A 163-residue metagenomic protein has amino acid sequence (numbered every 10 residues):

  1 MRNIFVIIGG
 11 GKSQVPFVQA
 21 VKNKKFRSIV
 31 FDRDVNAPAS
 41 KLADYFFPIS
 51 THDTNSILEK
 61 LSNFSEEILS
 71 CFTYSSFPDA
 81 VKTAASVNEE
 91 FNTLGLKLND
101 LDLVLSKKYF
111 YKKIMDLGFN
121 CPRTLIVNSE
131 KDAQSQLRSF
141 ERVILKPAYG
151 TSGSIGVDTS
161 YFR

Functional and structural regions predicted by a protein language model:
M1-D100, K131: ATP-binding N-terminal substructure of ATP-dependent carboxylate-amine bond-forming enzymes
A39-S40, Q136-L137, A148-T151: Solvent-exposed alpha-helices and their adjacent loops that cap or buttress functional pockets in soluble metabolic
D44-F47, L137-E141: Short low-complexity, flexible loop/linker segments enriched in glycine and/or proline with clustered acidic
F46-H52, T124-S129, D158-F162: Short acidic-hydrophobic, aromatic-tinged amphipathic segments that line or gate anion-handling sites
E89, L101-P122, I126-R138: Glycine-/Pro-rich loop/turn segments that contact NAD(P) or position catalytic residues in Rossmann-like domains
F91-T93, K113-F119, K146-S154: Acidic/polar active-site rim loop that often engages polyanionic ligands
P122-T124, R142-R163: Glycine-rich phosphate-binding loop of ATP-grasp-fold ATP-dependent ligases
